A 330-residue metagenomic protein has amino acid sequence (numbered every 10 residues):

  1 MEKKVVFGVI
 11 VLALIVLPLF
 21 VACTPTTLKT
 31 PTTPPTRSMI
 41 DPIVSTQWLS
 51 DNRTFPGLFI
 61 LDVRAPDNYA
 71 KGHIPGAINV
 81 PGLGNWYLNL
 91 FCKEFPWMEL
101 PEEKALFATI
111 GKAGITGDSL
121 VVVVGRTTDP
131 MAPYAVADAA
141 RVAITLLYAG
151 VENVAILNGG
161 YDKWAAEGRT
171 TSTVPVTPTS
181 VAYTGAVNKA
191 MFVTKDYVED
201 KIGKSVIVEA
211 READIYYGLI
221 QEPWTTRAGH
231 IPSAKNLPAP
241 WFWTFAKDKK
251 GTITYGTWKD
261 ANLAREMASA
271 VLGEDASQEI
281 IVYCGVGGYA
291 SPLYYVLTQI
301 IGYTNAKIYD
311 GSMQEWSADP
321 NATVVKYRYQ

Functional and structural regions predicted by a protein language model:
M1-V5: Positively charged n-region of N-terminal signal peptides that target proteins for export
V6, F20-Q330: Cytosolic catalytic domains that perform sulfur/thiol-centered chemistry
I10-L19: Bacterial N-terminal signal peptides
